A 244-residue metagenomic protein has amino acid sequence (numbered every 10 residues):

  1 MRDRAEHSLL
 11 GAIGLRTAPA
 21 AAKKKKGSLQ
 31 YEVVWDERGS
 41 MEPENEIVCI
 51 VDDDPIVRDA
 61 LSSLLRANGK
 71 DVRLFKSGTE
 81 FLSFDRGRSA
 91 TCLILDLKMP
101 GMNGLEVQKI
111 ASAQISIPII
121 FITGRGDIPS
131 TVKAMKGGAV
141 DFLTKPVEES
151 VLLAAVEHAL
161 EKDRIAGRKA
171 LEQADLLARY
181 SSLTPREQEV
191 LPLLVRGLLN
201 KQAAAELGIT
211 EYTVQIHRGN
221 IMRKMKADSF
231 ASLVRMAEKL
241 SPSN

Functional and structural regions predicted by a protein language model:
E42-V57, L61-L65, G78-T79, L93 (+1 more regions): Conserved acidic segment of CheY-like receiver
L74-C92, E106: Acidic, metal-coordinating helix/loop segments flanking the phosphotransfer/catalytic sites of two-component signaling
E80-S83, N103-I117, K133, G137: Short amphipathic alpha-helix used as the core "switch/output" element in two-component signaling
D96, T123: Active-site residues of response regulator receiver
M99: Receiver (REC) domain active-site loop signature in two-component systems and cognate sites in sensor histidine kinases
D127-P129, L143-V156, Q202, E206: C-terminal output helix
G219-N244: Basic, Lys/Arg-enriched C-terminal extension of HTH/homeodomain DNA-binding domains
